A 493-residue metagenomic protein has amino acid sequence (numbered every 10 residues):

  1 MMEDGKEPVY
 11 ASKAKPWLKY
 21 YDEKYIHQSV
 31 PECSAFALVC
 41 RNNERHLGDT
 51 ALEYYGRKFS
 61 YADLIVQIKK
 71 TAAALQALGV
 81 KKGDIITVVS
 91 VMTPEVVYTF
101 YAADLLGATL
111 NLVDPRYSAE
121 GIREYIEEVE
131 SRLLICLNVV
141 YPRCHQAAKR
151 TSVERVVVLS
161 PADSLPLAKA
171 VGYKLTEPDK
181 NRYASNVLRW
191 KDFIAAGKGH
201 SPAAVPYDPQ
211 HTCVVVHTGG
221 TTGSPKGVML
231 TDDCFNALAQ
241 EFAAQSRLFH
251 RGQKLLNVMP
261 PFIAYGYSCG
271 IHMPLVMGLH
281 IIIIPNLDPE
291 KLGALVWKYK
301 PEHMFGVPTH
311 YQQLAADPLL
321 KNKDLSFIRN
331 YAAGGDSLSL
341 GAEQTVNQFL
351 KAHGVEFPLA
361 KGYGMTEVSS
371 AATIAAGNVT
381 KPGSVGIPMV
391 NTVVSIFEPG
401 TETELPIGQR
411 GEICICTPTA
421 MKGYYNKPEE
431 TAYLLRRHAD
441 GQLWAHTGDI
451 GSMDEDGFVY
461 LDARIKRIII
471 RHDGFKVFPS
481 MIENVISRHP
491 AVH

Functional and structural regions predicted by a protein language model:
R57-F59, T71-Y117, V129, N138 (+1 more regions): Conserved AMP-binding/adenylate-forming
S60-A62, A204, C213-A237, A375: Conserved AMP-binding A3 loop
I65-K70, A195-H200, P209, V228-F249 (+3 more regions): Conserved structural elements of the adenylate-forming
Y117, L134-C136, M304, T417 (+4 more regions): AMP-binding/adenylate-forming catalytic core of the ANL superfamily
K180-H217, S224, R247-K254: Conserved pre-ATP/AMP-binding loop-to-beta segment of ANL
N236-K254, F262-F305, D317-P318: Conserved AMP-binding/adenylation subdomain of ANL enzymes
E302-G306, A315-P382, V393: Gly/Ser/Thr-rich phosphate-binding loop
T380-K381, I387-N391, T403-R436, D473-V477: Conserved ATP/PPi-binding loop(s) of AMP-dependent carboxylate-activating enzymes
